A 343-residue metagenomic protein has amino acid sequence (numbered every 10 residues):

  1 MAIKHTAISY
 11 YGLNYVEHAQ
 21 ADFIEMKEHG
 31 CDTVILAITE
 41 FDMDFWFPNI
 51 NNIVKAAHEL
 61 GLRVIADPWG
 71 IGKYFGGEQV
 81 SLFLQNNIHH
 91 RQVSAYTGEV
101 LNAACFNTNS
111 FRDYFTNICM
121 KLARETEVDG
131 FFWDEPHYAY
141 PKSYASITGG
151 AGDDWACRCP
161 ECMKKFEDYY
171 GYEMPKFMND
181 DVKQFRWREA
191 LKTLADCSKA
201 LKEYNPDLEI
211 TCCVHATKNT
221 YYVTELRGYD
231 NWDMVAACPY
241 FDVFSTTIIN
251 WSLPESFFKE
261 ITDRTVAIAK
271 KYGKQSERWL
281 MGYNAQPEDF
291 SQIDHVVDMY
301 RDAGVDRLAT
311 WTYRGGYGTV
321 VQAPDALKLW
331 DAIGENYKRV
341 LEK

Functional and structural regions predicted by a protein language model:
T6-Y11, I65-W69, F132-P136, N179-G228 (+1 more regions): Aromatic-lined carbohydrate-recognition surfaces of secreted/lumenal glycan-active proteins
A7-N14, I35-D44, T97-T116, P175-L191 (+3 more regions): The substrate-binding groove and active-site-proximal loops of carbohydrate-active enzymes, especially glycoside
Y11-E28, F111-L122, T224-C238, D289-R301: Short, acidic/polar
Y15-M43, E125-V128, A237-F244, M299-L308: Catalytic domains of carbohydrate-active enzymes, especially glycoside hydrolases
D22-M26, I35-Q85, F185-Y204: Aromatic-lined substrate-binding rim segments of carbohydrate-active enzymes
I65-T126, F166-D180, S291-I293: Active-site-adjacent "subsite" loops/lids of carbohydrate-active enzymes
P141, L194-A200, Y204-F258, A285-M299: Substrate-binding cleft/loops of secretory-pathway carbohydrate-active enzymes
T246-P254, E277-L341: Substrate-binding cleft of secreted/luminal carbohydrate-active enzymes
